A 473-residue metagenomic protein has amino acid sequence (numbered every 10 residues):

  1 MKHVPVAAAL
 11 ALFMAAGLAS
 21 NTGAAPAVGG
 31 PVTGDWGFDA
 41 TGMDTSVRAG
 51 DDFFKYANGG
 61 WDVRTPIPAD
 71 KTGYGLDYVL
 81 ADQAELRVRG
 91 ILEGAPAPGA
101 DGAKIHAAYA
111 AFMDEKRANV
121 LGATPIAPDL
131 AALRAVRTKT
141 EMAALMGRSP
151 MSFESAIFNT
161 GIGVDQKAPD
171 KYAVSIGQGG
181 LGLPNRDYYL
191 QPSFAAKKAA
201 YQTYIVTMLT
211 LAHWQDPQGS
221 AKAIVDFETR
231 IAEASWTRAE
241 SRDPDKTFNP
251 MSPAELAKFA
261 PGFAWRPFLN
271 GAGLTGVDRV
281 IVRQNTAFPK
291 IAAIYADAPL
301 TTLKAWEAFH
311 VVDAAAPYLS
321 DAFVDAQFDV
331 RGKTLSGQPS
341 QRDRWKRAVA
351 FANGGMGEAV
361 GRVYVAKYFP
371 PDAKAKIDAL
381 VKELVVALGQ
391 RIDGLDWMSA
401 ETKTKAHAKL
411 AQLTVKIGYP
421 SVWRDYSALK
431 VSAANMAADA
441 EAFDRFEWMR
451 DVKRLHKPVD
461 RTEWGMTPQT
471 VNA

Functional and structural regions predicted by a protein language model:
M1-G23: Gram-negative bacterial Sec-dependent N-terminal signal peptides
P26-T41: Short, Gly/Pro- and small/polar-rich lid/capping loops
P31-V32, R48-V120: Active-site-surrounding "flap" and adjacent substrate/cofactor-binding loops of secreted or lumenal enzymes, prototyped
V47-F54, N58, A81, E85-L92 (+10 more regions): Extracytoplasmic/secreted envelope proteins and their assembly/folding machinery, especially bacterial periplasmic
Y56-D70, V206-D216, Q412-T414: Short amphipathic alpha-helical segments with coiled-coil-like heptad repeat character
V63-A69, P98-D101, H213-A221, I392-H407 (+1 more regions): Surface-exposed patches in mature extracellular/periplasmic domains of secreted proteins
A95-A379, E383: Noncatalytic, helix-rich "gating/capping" subdomain that lines the substrate-entry/channel surface of large enzyme
F259-G262, I281-N285, F309, V349 (+3 more regions): Intrinsically disordered, low-complexity linker/terminal regions across diverse proteins
